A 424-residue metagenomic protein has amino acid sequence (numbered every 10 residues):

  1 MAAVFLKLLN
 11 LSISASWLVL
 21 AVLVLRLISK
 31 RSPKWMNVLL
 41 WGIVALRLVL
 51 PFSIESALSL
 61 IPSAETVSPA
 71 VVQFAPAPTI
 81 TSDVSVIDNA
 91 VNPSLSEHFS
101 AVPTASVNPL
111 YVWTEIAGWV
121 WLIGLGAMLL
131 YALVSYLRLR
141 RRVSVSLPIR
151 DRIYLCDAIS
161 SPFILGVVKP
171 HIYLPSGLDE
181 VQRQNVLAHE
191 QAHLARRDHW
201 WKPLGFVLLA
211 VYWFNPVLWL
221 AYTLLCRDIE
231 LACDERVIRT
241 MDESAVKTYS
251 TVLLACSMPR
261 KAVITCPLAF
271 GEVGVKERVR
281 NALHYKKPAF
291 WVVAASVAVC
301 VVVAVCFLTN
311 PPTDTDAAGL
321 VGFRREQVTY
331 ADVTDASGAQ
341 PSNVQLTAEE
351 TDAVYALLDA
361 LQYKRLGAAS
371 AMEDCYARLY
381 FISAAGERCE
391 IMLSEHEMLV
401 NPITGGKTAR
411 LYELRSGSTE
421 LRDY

Functional and structural regions predicted by a protein language model:
M1-L130, V134, V275, P312-D314: Hydrophobic membrane-embedded segments
G42-L50, K287-P312: Internal/C-terminal transmembrane anchor helices
I43-L48, V145-P162, L231-R239: Membrane-cytosol interface motif
A132-V143, A304-T315: Hydrophobic alpha-helical transmembrane segments in integral membrane proteins
A158-V181: Active-site scaffold of zinc-dependent metalloenzymes
N185-D198, G205, C233-D234: Active-site recognition of the HExxH zinc-binding catalytic motif
A195-R196, L220-E277: Short helix/loop segments within enzyme catalytic domains that coordinate or immediately flank catalytic cofactors
T313-Y424: Function-determining sites in protein domains
